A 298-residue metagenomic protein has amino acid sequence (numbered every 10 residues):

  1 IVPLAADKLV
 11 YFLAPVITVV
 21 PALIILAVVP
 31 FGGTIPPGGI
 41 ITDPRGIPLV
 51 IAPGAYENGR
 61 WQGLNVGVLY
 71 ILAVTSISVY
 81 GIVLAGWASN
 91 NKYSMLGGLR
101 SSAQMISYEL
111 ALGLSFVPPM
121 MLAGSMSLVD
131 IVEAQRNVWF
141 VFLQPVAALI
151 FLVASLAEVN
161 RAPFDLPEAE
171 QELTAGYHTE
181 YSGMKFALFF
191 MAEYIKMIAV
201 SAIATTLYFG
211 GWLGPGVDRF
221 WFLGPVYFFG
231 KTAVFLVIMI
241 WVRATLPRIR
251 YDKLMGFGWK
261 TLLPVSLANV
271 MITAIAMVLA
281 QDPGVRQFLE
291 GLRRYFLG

Functional and structural regions predicted by a protein language model:
I1-G298: Selective transmembrane helix interface/packing segments
